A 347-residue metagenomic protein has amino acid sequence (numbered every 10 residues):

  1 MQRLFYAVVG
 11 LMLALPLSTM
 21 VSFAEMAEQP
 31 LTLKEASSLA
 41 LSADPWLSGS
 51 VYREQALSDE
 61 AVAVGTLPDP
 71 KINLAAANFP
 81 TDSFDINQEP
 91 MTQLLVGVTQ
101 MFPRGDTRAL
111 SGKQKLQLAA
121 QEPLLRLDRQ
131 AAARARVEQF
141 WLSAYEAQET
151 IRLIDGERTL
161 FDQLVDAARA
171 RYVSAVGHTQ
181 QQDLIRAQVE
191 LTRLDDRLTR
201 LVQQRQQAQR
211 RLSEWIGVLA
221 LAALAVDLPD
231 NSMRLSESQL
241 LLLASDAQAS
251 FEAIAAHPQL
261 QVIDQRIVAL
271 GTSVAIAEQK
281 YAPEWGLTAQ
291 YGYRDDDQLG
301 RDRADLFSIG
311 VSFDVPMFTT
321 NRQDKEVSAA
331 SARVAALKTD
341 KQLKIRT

Functional and structural regions predicted by a protein language model:
M1-V9: Bacterial N-terminal signal peptides that target proteins for export
R3, R126-A256: Periplasmic alpha-helical coiled-coil/stalk elements that build and connect Gram-negative outer-membrane
V8-T19: Bacterial N-terminal signal peptides
F23-A76, S83, M101-F102, L110 (+5 more regions): Bacterial Sec-pathway N-terminal export signals of envelope proteins
S38-S48, Q55-P70, Q88, V96-K113 (+7 more regions): A glycine-/polar-enriched beta->alpha junction
G49, E54-A56, A61-A63, G112-Q114 (+18 more regions): Heptad-repeat amphipathic alpha-helical coiled-coil interaction surface used for oligomerization/assembly
I72-N78, L287-Y293: Transmembrane beta-barrel strands of outer-membrane/channel proteins
P90-L94, R303-F307: Residues that define the transmembrane beta-barrel architecture of outer-membrane proteins
